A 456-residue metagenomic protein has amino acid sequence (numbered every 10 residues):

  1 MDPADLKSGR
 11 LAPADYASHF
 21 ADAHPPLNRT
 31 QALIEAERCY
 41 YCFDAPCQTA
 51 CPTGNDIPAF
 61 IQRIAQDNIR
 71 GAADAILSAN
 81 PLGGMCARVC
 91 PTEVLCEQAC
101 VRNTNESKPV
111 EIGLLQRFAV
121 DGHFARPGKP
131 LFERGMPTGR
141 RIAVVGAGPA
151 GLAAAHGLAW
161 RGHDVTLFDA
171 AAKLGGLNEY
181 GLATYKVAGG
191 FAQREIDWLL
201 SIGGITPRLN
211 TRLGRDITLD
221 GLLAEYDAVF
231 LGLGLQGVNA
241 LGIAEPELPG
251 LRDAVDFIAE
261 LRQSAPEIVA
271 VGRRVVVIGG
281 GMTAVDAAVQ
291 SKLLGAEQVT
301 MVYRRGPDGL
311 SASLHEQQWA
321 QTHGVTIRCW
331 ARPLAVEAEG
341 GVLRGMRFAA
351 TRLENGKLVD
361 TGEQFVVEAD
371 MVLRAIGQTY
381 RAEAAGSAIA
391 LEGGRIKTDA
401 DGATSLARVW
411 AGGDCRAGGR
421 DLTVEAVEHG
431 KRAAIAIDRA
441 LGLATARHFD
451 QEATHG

Functional and structural regions predicted by a protein language model:
M1-R141, V229-P249, A338-L343, A369 (+4 more regions): Ferredoxin-type iron-sulfur electron-transfer modules and their immediate structural context
P81, G148-P149, K173, G281-T283 (+1 more regions): Residue-level detector of alpha-helix initiation sites
P137-A150, V271-G281: Beta1/beta-strand and adjacent pyrophosphate-binding region of the FAD-binding site in flavoprotein oxidoreductases
R141-T166, A284-K292: N-terminal Rossmann-like FAD-binding beta1-loop-alpha1 element of flavoenzymes
I142-V144, V165, V275, V299 (+1 more regions): Conserved hydrophobic helix-helix packing surfaces used for dimerization/oligomerization
D164-L167, A171-S201, P207-R208, A288-A335 (+1 more regions): Rossmann-like dinucleotide-binding cores of NAD(P)H-dependent redox enzymes
R208-D220, W330-V342: A conserved short coil-to-beta-strand element within the FAD-binding core of flavoproteins
E247-R273, G356-R420: FAD-site-proximal beta/loop scaffold in flavoenzymes
